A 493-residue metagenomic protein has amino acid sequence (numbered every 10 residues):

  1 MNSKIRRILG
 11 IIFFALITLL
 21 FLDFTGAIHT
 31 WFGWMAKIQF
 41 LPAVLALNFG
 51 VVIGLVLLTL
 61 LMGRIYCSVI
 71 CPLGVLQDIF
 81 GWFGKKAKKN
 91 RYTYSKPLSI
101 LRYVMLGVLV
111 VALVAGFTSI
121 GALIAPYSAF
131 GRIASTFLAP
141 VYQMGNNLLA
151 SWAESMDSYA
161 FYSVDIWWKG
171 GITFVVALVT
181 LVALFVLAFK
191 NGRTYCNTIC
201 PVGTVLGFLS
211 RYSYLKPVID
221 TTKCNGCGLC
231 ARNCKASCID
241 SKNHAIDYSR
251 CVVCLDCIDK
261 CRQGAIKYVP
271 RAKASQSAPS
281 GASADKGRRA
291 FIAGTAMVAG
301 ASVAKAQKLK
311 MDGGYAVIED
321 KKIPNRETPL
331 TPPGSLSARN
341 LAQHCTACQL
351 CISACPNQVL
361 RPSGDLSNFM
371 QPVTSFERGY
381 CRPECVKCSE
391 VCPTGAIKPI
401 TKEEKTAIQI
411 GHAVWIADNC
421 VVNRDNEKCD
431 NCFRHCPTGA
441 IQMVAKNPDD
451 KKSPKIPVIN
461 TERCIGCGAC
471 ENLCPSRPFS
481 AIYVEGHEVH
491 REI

Functional and structural regions predicted by a protein language model:
M1-H244, S249-R250, D256-I493: Non-ligating segments of multi-cofactor redox enzymes
